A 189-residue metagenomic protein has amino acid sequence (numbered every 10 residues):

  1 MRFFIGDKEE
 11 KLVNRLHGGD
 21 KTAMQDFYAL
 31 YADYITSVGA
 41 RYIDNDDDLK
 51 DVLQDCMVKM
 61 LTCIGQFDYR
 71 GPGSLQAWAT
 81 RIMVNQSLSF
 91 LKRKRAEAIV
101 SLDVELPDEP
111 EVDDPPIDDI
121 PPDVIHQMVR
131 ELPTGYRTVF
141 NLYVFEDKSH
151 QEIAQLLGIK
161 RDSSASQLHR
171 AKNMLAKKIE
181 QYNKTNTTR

Functional and structural regions predicted by a protein language model:
R2-F3, H17-D26, T36-D55, R161 (+1 more regions): Short, charged helix-capping/linker segments at alpha-helix termini
I5-G6, E97-P122: Internal acidic/polar
H17-G18, M57-P72: Sigma70-family region 2
L30-D33, Y42, N141-K148: Short helix-capping/turn signature of helix-turn-helix
D51-V58, G73-N85: Structural recognition of an alpha-helix C-terminal capping motif at a helix-to-coil junction
C56, I82, F140, I153-A154 (+1 more regions): Hydrophobic positions on the alpha-helical face of helix-turn-helix-like DNA-binding modules
Q66, T80-S101: Arg/Lys-rich amphipathic alpha helix in sigma70-family domain 2
L88, Y136, F145, Q151 (+1 more regions): DNA-recognition helix of helix-turn-helix
